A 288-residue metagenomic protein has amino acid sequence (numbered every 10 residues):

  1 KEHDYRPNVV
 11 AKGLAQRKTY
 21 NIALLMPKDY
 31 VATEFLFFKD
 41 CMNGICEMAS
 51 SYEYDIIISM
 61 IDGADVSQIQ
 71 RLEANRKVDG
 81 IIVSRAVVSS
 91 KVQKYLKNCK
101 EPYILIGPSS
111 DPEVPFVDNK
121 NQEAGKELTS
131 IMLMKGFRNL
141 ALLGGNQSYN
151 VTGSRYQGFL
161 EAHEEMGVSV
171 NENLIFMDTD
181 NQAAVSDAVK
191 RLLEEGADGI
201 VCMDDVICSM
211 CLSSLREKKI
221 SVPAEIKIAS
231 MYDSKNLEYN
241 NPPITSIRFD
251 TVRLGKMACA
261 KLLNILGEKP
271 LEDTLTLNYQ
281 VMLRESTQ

Functional and structural regions predicted by a protein language model:
K1-Y20, Q288: N-terminal helix-turn-helix DNA-binding module of bacterial transcription factors
R17, N21-S130, A188-E195: Alpha-helical recognition/docking segments in bacterial nutrient-uptake and carbohydrate-utilization systems
L36-S51, A124-L128, N150-S169, M210 (+2 more regions): Short, solvent-exposed amphipathic alpha-helices that sit in or adjacent to ligand/effector-binding or catalytic
A49-M60, L160-A183: Short beta-strand elements in bilobed, periplasmic/extracellular small-molecule ligand-binding domains
V117-L142, L160-E161, N181-K190, C208 (+1 more regions): Hydrophobic alpha-helical segments within soluble ligand-binding/sensing domains
L128-M166, D273-Q288: An alpha-beta-alpha
R138-L140, V170-L174, V222-K227: Short acidic capping loops at alpha-helix termini that bridge into adjacent secondary structure
S186-Q288: Flexible loop/turn connectors
